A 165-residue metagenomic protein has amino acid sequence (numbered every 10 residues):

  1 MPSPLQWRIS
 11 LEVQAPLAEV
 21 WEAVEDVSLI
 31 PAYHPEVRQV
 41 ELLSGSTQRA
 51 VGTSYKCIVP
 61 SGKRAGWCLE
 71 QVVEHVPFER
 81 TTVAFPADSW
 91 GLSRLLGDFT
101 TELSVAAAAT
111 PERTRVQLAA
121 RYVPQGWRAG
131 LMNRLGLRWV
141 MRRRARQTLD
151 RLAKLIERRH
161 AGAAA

Functional and structural regions predicted by a protein language model:
M1-T47, A165: Hydrophobic ligand-binding cavity/cleft-lining segments
P4-E12, L17, S54, W67 (+3 more regions): Intrinsic-disorder/low-complexity, polar/charged segments enriched in Ser/Thr/Lys/Arg/Asp/Glu/Gln
S10-Q14, E41, I58, Q71 (+1 more regions): Generic structural detector for well-ordered beta-strands
E19-V24, I30, Y55, V72 (+3 more regions): Hydrophobic pocket/interface hotspot
R49-Y55: Short coil-to-beta transition motif at edge beta-strands of beta-rich domains
K56-I58, A84-D88, A119-V123: Generic short beta-strand segments
S61-R115, K154: Hydrophobic-ligand binding "helix-grip"
R115, R121-A165: A conserved amphipathic terminal alpha-helix motif
